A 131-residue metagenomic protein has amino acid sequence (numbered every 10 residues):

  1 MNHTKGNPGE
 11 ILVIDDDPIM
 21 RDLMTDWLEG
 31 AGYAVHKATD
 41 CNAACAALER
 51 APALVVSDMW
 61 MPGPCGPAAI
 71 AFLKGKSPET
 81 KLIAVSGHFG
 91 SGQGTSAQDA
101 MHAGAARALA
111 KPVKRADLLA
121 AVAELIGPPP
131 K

Functional and structural regions predicted by a protein language model:
M1-L12, K114-K131: Non-catalytic signal-transmission and effector/linker regions of two-component phosphorelay proteins
D22-G30: Charged docking surfaces used in two-component/phosphorelay signaling
K37-L54, S96: Acidic, metal-coordinating helix/loop segments flanking the phosphotransfer/catalytic sites of two-component signaling
T39-D40, P64-A68: Acidic catalytic/metal-coordinating carboxylates
A46, P67-E79: Short amphipathic alpha-helix used as the core "switch/output" element in two-component signaling
D58, S86: Active-site residues of response regulator receiver
M61: Receiver (REC) domain active-site loop signature in two-component systems and cognate sites in sensor histidine kinases
A68, F89-L109, A120: Alpha4 helix (beta4-alpha4-beta5 surface) of REC/receiver domains from two-component response regulators
